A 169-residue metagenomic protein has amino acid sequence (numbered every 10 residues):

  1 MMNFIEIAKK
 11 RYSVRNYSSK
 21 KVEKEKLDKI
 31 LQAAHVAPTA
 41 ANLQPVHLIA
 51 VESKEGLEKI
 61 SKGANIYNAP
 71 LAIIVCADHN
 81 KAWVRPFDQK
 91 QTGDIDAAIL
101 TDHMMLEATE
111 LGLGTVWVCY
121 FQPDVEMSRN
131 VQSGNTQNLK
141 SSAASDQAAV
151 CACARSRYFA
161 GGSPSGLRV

Functional and structural regions predicted by a protein language model:
F4-S19, K26, D88, N138-V169: C-terminal helix-cap and adjacent tail motif
N16-Y17, H47, T115-V118: Short catalytic-loop micro-motif centered on adjacent basic/acidic residues
K26-Q32, V36-L100: Glycine/small-residue-rich phosphate/adenosyl-binding loop
A77, Y120-F121, L167: Short secondary-structure boundary segments
T109-E110: Short hydrophobic alpha-helices that are characteristic scaffold elements of the AMP-binding
L113-V125: GST superfamily/GST-like fold recognition
E126-G134: Conserved ATP-dependent adenylate/AMP-binding module captured primarily in the ANL superfamily
